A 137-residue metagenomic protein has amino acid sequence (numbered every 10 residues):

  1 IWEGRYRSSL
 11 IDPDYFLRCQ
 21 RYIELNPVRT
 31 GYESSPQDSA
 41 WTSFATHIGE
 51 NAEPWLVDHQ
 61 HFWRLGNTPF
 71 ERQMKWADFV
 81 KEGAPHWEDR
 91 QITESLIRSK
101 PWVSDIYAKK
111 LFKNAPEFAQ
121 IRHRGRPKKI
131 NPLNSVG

Functional and structural regions predicted by a protein language model:
I1-G137: Short Pro-Cys-Gly-centered "Cys-loop" motif that presents a nucleophilic cysteine in a tight turn
